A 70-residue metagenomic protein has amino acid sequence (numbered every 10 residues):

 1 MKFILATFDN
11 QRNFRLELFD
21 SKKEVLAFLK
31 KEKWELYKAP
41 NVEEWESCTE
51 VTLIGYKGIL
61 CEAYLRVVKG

Functional and structural regions predicted by a protein language model:
M1-N13: Short aromatic-glycine-(Arg/Gly/Cys) micro-motifs in beta-strand/loop hairpins
T7-D9, D20, G55, K69: Residue-level signal for short segments within beta-strands and strand-turn junctions of well-structured beta-sheet
Q11-K23: A short, exposed loop/beta-hairpin motif centered on an aromatic-Gly-Thr core
V25-F28: Short amphipathic alpha-helices within nucleic acid-binding modules
K30-G70: Short, mixed-charge low-complexity intrinsically disordered segments
